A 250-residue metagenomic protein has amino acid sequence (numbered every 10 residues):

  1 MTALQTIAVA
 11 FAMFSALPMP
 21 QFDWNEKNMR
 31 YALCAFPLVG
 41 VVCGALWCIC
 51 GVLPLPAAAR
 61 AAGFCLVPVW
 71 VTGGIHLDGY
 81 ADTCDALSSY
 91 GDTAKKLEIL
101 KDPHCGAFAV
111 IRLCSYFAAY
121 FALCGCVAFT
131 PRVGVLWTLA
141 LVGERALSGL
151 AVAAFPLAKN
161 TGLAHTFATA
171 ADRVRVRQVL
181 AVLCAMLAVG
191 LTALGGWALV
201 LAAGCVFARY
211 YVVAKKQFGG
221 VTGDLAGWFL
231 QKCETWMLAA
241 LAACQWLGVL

Functional and structural regions predicted by a protein language model:
M1-W24: Membrane-proximal soluble regions of multi-pass membrane proteins
V9-A12, E26-G51, H165-T169: N-terminal beta-alpha supersecondary unit
P18-W24, I75, K95, G149-K159 (+1 more regions): C-terminal ends of transmembrane helices
M29-L46, A86-R132, L136-W137, R175-G190 (+2 more regions): Multi-pass membrane catalytic core of lipid/isoprenoid biosynthesis enzymes
C34-C84, V135-L139, G196-K216: Membrane-embedded alpha-helical segments that form the functional core of polytopic membrane enzymes, especially those
V67-C105, V213-C233: Acidic (Asp/Glu-rich) catalytic motifs at the cytosolic membrane interface
V133-A151: Function-critical hydrophobic alpha-helical transmembrane segments in multi-pass membrane proteins
A146-L180, Q217-T222: Solvent-exposed interhelical
